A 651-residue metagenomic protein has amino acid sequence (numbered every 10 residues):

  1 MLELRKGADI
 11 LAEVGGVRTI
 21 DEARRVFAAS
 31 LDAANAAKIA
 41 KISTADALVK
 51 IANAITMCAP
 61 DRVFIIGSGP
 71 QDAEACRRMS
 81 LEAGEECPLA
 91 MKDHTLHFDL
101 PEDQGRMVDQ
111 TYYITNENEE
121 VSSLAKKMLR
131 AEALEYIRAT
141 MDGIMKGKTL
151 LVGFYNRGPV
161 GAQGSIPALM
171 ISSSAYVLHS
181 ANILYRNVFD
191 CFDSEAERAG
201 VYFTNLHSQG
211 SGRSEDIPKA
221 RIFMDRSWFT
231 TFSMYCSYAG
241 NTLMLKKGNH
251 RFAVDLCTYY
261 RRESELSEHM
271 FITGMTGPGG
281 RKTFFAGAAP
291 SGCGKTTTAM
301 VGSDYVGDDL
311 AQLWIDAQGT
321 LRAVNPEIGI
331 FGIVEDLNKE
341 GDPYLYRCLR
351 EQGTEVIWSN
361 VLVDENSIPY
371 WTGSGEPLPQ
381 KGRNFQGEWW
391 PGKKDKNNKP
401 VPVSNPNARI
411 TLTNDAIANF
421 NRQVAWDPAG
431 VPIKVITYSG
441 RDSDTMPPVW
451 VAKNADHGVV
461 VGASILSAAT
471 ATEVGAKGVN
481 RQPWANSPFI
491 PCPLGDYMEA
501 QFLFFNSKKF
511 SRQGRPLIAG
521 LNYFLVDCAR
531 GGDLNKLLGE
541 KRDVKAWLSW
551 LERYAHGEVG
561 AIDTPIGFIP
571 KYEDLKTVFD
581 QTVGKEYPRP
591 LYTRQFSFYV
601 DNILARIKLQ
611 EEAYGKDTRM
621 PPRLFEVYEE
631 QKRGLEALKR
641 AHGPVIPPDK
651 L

Functional and structural regions predicted by a protein language model:
L2-A199: N-terminal accessory targeting/assembly segments
E3, D9, D32, C87-K92 (+7 more regions): Conserved NTP phosphate-binding and transfer environment spanning the P-loop NTPase/kinase superfamily
P70-Q71, G158-V160, Y259, T276-G280 (+6 more regions): Short, glycine-/Ser/Thr-/acidic-enriched flexible segments
L134-S165, C236-L256, Y260, P402-I410: Extended, Lys/Arg-enriched charged tracts that mediate electrostatic binding to polyanionic substrates
Q163-A175, V254, T258, H269 (+2 more regions): Conserved, well-ordered active-site substructure
S194-H269: Charged, amphipathic alpha-helical linker segments immediately N-terminal to NTP-binding catalytic cores
S264-S267, T273-K282: Phosphate-binding P-loop
G277-D364: Catalytic or ion-translocation cores adjacent to nucleophile or general acid/base/metal-coordination motifs in diverse
